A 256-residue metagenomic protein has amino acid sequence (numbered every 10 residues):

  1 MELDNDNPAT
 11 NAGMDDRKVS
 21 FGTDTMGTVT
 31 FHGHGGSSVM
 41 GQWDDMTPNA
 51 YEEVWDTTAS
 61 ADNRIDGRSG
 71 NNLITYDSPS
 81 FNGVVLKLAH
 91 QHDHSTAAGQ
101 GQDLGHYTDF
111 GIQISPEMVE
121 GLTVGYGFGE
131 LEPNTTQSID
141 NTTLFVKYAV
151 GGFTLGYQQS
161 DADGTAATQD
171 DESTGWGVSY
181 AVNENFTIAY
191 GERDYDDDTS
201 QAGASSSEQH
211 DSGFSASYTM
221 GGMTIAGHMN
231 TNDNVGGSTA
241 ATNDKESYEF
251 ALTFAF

Functional and structural regions predicted by a protein language model:
M1-F256: Outer-membrane beta-barrel proteins
